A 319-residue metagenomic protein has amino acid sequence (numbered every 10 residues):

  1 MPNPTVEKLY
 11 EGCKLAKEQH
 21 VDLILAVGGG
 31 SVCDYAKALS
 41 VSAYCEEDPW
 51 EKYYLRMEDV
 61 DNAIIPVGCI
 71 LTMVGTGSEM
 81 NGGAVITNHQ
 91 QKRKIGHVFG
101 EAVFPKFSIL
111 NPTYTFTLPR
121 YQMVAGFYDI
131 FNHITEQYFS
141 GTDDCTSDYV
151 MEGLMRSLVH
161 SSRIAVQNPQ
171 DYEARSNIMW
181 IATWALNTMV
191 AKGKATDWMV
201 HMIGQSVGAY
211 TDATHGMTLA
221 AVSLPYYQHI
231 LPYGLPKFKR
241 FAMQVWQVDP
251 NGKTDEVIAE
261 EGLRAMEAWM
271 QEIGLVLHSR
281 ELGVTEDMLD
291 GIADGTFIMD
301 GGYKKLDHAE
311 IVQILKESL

Functional and structural regions predicted by a protein language model:
M1-E47, I164-R175: N-terminal small/polar loop signature for handling phosphorylated ligands or for N-terminal nucleophile
V6-L9, S31-K37, G77-M80, T196 (+2 more regions): Short glycine/serine/threonine-rich phosphate/pyrophosphate-binding segments that cradle anionic phosphate groups
Y10-C13, F104-S108, G193-H201: Acidic-glycine-rich active-site phosphate/pyrophosphate-binding loop
C45-D143, R240: A glycine/threonine-rich phosphate-anchoring loop and its flanking beta-alpha core in nucleotide/phosphate-binding
A102, V245, D249-L319: C-terminal charged capping/lid subdomain of soluble metabolic enzymes
F131-T135, R175-L186, S223, M266 (+3 more regions): Short alpha-helical scaffolding segments that buttress acidic/His motifs in well-ordered protein cores
Q137-R264: Active-site segments that bind and position negatively charged phosphate/pyrophosphate groups
